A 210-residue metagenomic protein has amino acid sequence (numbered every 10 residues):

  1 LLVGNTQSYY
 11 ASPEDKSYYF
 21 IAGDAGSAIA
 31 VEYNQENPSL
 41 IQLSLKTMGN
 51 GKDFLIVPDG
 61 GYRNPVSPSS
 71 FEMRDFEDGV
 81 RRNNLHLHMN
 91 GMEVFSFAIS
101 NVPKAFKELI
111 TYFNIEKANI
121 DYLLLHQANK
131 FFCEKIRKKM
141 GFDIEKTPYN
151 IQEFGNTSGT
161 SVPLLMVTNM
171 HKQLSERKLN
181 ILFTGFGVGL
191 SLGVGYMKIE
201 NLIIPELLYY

Functional and structural regions predicted by a protein language model:
L1-Q7, M73-G79, F132-F142: Acidic-glycine-rich active-site phosphate/pyrophosphate-binding loop
L1-Y19, D24-I29, G189-S191: Phosphate-binding/catalytic loop of phosphoryl-transfer enzymes
V3-G4, G49-F54, K130: Acyl-CoA/ACP chain-elongation machinery
V3-Y9, K46-M48, E153-G155, G185-L190: Acidic, glycine-rich active-site loops and adjacent beta-strand->loop/helix elements that engage anionic groups
Y10-P13, K52, E134-K135, L192-G193: Short glycine-/acidic-enriched loop or helix-start segments at secondary-structure transitions that form or flank
D15-S96, S100, K104, K198-Y210: Condensing-enzyme catalytic core mediating Claisen C-C bond formation in acyl metabolism
I99, P103-F106, D121-Y210: Claisen-condensing/thiolase-fold acyl-transfer catalytic domains that form or cleave C-C bonds in fatty acid
N114-N119: Short, surface-exposed connector motifs at secondary-structure boundaries
